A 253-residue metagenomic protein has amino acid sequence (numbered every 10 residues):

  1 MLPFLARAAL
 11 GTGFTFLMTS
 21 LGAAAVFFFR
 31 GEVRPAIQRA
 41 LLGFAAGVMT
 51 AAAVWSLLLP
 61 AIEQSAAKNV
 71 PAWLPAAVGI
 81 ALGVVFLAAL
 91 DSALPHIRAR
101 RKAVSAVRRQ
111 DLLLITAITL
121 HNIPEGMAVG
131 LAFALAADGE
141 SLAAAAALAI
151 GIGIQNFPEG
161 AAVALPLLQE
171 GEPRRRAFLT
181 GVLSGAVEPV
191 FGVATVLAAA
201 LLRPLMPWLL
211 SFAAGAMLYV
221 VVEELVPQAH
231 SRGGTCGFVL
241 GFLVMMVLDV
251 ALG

Functional and structural regions predicted by a protein language model:
M1-G253: Intrinsically disordered, metal-sensing/regulatory segments
